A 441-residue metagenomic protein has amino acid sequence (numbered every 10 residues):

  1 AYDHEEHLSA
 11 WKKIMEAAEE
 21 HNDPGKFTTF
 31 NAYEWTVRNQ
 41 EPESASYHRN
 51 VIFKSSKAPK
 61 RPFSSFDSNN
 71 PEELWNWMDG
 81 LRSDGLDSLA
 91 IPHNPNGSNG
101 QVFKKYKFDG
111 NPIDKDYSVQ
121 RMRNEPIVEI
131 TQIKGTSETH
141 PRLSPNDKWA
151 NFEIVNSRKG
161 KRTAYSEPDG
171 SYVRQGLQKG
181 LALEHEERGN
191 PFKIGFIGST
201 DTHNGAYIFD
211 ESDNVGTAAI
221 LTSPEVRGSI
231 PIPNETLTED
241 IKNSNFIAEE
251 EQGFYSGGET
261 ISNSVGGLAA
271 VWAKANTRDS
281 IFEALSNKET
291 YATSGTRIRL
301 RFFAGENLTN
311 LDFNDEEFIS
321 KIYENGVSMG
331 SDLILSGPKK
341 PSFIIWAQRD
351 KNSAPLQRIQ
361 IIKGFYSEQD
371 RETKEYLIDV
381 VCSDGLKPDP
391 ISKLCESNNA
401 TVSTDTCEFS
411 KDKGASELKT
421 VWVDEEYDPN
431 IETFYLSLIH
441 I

Functional and structural regions predicted by a protein language model:
A1-L86, A90-K104: A metal-dependent hydrolase metal-coordination microenvironment
D3, H7, M15-A18, V37-R38 (+3 more regions): C-terminal functional module detector
